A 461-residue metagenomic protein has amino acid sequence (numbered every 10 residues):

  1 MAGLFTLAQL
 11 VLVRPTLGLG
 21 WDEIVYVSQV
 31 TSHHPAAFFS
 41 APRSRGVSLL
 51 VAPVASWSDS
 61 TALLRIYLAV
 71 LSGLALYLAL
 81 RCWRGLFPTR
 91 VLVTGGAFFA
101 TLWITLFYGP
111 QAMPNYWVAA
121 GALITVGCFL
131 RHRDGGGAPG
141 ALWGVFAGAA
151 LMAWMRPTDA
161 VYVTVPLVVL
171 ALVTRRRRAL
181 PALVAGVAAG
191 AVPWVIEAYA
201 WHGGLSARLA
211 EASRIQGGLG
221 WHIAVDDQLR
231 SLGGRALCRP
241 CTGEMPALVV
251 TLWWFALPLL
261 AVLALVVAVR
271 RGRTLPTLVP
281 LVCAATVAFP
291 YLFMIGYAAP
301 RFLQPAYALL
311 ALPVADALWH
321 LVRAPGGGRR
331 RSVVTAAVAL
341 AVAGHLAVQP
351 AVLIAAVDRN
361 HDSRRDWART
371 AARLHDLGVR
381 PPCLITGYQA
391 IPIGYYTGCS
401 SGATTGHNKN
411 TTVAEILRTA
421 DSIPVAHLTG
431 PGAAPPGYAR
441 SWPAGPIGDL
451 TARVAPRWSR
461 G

Functional and structural regions predicted by a protein language model:
A2, A188, L312, L318-L353: Signature aromatic-anchored transmembrane alpha helix within multi-pass, membrane-resident enzymes that catalyze glycan
Q9, A179-W253: Membrane-lumen/periplasm interface segments of specific transmembrane helices in polyprenyl phosphate-linked
R14-S28, F38-V51, S58-A62, W201-L209 (+1 more regions): Extracytoplasmic catalytic/substrate-binding loops of multi-pass membrane glycan-assembly enzymes
L68, P110-W117, A299: Short acidic/glycine- and proline-prone juxtamembrane loop motifs at membrane-interface regions of multi-pass membrane
L86-T89, T125-L142, L318: Membrane-interface transmembrane helices that cradle and orient dolichyl/undecaprenyl
R131-R133, L142, V161-A188, V269-G272: Perimembrane helix-loop-helix junctions
A171, C241-P276, A284-V287: Hydrophobic, aromatic-rich transmembrane alpha-helices and their immediate juxtamembrane boundary segments
R364, A372-V413, A420-A433: Short periplasmic/luminal acceptor-recognition loop of GT-C membrane glycosyltransferases, typified by
